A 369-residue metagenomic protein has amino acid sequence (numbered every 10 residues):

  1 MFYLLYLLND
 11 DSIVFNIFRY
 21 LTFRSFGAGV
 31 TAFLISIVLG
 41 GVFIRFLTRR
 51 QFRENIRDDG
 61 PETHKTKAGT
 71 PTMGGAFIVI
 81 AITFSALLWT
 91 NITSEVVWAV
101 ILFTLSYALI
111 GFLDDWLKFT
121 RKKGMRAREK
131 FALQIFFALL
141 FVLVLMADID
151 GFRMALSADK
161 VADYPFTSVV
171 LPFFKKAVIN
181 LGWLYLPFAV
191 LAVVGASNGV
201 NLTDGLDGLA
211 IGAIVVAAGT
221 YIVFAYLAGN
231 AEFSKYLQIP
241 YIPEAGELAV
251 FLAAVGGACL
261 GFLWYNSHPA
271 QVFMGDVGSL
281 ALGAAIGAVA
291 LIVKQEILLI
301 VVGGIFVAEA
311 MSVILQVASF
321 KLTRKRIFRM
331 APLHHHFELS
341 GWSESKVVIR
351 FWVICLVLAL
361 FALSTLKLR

Functional and structural regions predicted by a protein language model:
F2-I44, I80-L109, I135-F136, F141 (+3 more regions): Alpha-helical transmembrane segments
V38-D59: Membrane-interface helix-loop junction between the first two transmembrane segments
L47, W116-G124, A270-Q271: Membrane-interfacial helix termini and the short, flexible loops that connect transmembrane helices in multi-pass
N55-T72, E95-V96, I222, E232-Y236: Alpha-helical transmembrane segments and immediately membrane-proximal extracytoplasmic
R57-T70, K122-K130, Q134, H334 (+1 more regions): Juxtamembrane helix-capping/reentrant segments at transmembrane boundaries
G74, D115, D276: Divalent metal-coordination and catalytic microenvironments
G111-L113: Conserved ATP-binding subdomain of kinase catalytic cores across diverse folds
K118-A127, F173-V178: Membrane interface segments of multi-pass transport proteins and intramembrane proteases
